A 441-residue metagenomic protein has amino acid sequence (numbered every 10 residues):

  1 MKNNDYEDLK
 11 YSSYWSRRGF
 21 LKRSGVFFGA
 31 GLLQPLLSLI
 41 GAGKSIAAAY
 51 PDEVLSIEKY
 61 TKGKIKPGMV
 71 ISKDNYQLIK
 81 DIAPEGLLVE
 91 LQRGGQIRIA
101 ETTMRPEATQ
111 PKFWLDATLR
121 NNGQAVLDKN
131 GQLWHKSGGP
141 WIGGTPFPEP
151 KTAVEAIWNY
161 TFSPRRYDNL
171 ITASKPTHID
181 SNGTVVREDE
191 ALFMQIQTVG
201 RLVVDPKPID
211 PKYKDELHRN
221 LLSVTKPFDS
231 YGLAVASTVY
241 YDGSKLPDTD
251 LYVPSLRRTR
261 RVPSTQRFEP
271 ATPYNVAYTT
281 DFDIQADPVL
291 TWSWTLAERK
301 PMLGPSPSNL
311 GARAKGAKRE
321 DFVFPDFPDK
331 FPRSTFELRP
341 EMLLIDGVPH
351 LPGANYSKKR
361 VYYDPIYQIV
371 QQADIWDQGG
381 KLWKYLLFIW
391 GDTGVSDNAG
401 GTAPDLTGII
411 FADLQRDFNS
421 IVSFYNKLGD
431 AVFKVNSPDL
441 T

Functional and structural regions predicted by a protein language model:
M1-G19, V26-K44: N-terminal secretory signal peptides
A49-L246: Solvent-exposed N-terminal domain segments of exported/luminal and surface proteins
L115-D116, N122, D189-Y213, L221-K226 (+3 more regions): Extended beta-strand-rich segments in extracellular/periplasmic secretory proteins, especially within noncatalytic
V126, H178, T249-Y252, G347 (+3 more regions): Hydrophobic beta-strand positions
S137-I179, T184-E188, Y241-K245, Y252-P340 (+1 more regions): Flexible, processing/modification-adjacent segments and terminal tails in exported/periplasmic/extracellular proteins
D215-L217, F228-S230, D242-K245, L256-R258 (+5 more regions): Coil-to-beta-strand transition motifs
P288-D321, W390-L440: Compositionally biased, intrinsically disordered linkers/stalks adjacent to structured regions
L351-S423: C-terminal soluble interaction/assembly domains
